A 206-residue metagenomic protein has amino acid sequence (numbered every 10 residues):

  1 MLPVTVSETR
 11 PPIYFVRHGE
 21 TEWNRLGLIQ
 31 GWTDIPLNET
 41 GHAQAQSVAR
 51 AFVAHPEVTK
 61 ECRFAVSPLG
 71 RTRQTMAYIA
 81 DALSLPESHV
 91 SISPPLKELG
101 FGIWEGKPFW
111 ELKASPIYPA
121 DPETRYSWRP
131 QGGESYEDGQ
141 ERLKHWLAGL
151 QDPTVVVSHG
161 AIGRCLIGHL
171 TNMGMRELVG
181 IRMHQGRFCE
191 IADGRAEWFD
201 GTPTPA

Functional and structural regions predicted by a protein language model:
M1-P12, V48, D81, L85-E87 (+3 more regions): Acidic, low-complexity terminal tails and accessory targeting/binding regions of phosphate-metabolizing enzymes
V6-S7, V58, A148: Short, flexible hinge/linker loops that cap or flank conserved catalytic cores
P11-L85, E134: Active-site-proximal alpha-helix that buttresses catalytic centers in soluble enzyme cores
I13, C62, D152-A161: Generic beta-sheet signal
T21, I162-G163: Short active-site segment of divalent metal-dependent hydrolases/proteases that encodes the spacing between
R25, L99-W104, S127-P130: A short acidic, helix-capping loop that chelates divalent metal ions and anchors anionic groups
I117-E137: Short glycine/proline- and acidic residue-enriched helix-loop micro-motifs that form flexible lids or anion-recognition
